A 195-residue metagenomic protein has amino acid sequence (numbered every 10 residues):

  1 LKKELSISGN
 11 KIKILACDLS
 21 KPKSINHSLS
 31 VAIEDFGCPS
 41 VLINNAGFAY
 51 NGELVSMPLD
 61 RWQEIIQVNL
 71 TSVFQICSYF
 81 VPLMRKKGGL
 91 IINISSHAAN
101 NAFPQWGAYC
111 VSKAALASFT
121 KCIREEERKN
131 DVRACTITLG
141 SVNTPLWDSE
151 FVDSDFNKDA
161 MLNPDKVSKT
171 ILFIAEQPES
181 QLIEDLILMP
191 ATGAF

Functional and structural regions predicted by a protein language model:
A16-S28, L59: The beta1-alpha1 cofactor-binding region of Rossmann-like NAD(H)/NADP(H)-dependent oxidoreductases
E53-L54, R61-Q63: Substrate-binding pocket helix/loop in short-chain dehydrogenase/reductase
M57, A102-C110, C122, E150: Active-site loop-to-helix junction immediately N-terminal to the catalytic Tyr of the SDR YXXXK motif in Rossmann-fold
C77, S112: Active-site helix of classical SDR
S96: Residue(s) in the substrate-gating loop at a strand-loop-helix junction that position the organic substrate next
N101, C122-V132: Active-site-adjacent segment of SDR/Rossmann-fold oxidoreductases
T136-I137, S154-F195: C-terminal helical subdomain
